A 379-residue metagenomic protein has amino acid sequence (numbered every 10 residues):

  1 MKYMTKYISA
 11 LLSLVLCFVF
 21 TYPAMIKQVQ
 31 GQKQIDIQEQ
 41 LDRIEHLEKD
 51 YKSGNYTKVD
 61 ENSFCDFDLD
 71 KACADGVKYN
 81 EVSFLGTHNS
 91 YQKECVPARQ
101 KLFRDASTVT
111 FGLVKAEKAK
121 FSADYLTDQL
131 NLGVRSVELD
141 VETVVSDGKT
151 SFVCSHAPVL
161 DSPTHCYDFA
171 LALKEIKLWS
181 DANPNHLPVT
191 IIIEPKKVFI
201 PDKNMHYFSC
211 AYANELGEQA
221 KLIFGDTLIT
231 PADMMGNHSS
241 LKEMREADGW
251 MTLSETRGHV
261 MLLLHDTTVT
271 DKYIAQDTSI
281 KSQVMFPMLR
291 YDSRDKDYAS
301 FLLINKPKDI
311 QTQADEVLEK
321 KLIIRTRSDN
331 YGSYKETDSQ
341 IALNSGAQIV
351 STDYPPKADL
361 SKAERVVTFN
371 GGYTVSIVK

Functional and structural regions predicted by a protein language model:
M1-L11: N-terminal Sec-pathway targeting helices
L11-V15, I44: Short linear sequence motifs
Y22-K379: Catalytic cores of phosphodiester-bond hydrolases, prominently lipid phosphodiesterases
